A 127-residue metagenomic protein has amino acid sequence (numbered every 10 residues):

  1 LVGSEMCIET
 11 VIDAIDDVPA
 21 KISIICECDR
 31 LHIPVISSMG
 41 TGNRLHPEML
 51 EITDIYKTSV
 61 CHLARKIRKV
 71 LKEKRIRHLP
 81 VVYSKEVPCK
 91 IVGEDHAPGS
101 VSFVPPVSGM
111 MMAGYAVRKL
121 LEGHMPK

Functional and structural regions predicted by a protein language model:
L1-C7: Short, small-residue-biased leader/transition segments that mark boundaries at the very start of proteins
V2, H46, T53-Y56, S102-P105: Generic, ordered loop/turn and secondary-structure boundary motif
G3, G40-G42, G99, G109: Glycine-centered flexibility sites
C7, C26-C28, C61, C89: Generic recognition of cysteine residues
E9-T10, P34-I36, L79-V81, S102: Structural motif
I12-D54: ADP-ribose/adenylate-binding Rossmann-like module
A20, K57-K127: Glycine-rich phosphate/adenylate-binding loop
